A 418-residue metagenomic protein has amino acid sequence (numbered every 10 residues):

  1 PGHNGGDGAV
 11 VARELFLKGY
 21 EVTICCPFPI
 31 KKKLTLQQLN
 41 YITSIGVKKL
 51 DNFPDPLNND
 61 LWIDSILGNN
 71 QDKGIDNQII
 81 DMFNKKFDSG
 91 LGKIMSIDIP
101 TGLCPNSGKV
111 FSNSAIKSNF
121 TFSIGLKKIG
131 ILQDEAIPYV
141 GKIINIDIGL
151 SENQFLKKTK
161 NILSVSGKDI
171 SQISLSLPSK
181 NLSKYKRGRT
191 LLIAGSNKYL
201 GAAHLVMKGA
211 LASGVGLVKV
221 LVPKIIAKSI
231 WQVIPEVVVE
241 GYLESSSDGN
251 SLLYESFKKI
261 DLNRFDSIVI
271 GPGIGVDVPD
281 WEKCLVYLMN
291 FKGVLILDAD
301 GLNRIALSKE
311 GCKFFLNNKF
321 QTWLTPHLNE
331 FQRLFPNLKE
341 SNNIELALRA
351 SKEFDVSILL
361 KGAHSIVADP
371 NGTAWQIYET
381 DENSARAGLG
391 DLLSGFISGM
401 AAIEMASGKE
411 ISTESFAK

Functional and structural regions predicted by a protein language model:
P1-C26, F120, I131-V294, N303-W323 (+1 more regions): Small-residue (G/A/S/T)-rich helix-start motifs and N-terminal tracts that mark the onset
P1-S65, G74-I97, K283, F291 (+2 more regions): Nucleotide and nucleotide-moiety/phosphate-recognizing core
F28-K31, I99-T101, I225, G301: Short beta-alpha junction loops
L36, N77, S112-A115, S341 (+2 more regions): Short, conserved loop/turn and helix-capping segments at secondary-structure boundaries that abut family-defining
L39, D60-L67, N263-G273: Small/polar-residue-rich loop-to-helix segments that shape phosphate-bearing ligand pockets
N59-L61, I66-L163: Internal gly/pro-rich beta-alpha loop/helix module that stabilizes soluble enzyme cofactors or their anionic handles
